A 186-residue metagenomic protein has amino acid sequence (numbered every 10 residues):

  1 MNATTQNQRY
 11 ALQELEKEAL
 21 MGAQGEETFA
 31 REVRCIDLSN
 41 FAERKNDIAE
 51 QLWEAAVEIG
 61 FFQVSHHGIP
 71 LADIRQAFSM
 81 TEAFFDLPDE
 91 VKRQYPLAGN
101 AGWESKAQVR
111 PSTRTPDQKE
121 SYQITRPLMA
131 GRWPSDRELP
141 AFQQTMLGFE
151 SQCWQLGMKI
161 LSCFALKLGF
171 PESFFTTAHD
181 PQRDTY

Functional and structural regions predicted by a protein language model:
M1-Y186: Peripheral, non-catalytic segments flanking oxidoreductase cores
